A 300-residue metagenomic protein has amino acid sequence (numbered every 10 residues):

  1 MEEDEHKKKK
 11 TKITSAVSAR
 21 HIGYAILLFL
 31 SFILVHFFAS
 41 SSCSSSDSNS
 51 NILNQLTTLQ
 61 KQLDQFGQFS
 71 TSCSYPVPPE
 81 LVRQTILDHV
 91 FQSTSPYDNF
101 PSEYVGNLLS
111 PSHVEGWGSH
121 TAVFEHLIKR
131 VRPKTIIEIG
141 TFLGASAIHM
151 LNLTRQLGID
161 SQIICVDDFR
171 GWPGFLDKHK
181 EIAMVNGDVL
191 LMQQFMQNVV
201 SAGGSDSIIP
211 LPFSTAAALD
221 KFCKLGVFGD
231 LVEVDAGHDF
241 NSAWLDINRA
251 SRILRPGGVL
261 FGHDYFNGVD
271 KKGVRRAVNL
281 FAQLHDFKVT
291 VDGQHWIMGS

Functional and structural regions predicted by a protein language model:
E2-S300: A short alpha-helical cap/connector motif
